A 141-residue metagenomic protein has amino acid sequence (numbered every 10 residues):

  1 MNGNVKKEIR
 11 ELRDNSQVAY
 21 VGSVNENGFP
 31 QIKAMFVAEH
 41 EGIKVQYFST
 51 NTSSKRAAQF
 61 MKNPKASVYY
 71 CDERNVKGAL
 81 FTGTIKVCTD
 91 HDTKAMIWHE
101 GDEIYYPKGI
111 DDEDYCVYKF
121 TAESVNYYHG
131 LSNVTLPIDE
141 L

Functional and structural regions predicted by a protein language model:
M1-Y20, D139: Extreme N-terminal tail/first-helix region
N2-K7, T50-R56, D102-I104: Charged, amphipathic alpha-helical segments
E11-E26, A66-Y70: A short, Trp-centered hydrophobic/proline-enriched beta-strand micro-motif
S16-V18, K44-Q46, N63-A66, E113-Y115 (+1 more regions): Short, surface-exposed beta-edge/turn micro-motifs
A19-F48: N-terminal leader/targeting helix
N27-F29, R74-K77, Y128: Short glycine/serine/proline-enriched coil/turn segments at secondary-structure junctions
E39-N75: A short mixed-secondary-structure module that forms the rim of ligand-binding clefts
L80-L141: Charged, gly/pro-rich active-site loop segments
